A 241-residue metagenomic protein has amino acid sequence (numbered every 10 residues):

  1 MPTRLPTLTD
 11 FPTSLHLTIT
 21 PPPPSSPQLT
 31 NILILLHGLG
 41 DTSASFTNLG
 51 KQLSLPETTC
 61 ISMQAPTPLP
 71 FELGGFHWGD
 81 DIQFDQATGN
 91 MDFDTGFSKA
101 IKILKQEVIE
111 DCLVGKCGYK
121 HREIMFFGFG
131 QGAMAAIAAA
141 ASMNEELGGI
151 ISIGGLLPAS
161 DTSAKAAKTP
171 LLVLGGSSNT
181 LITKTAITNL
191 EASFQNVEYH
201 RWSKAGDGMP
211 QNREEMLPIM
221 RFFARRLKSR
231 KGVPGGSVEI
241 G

Functional and structural regions predicted by a protein language model:
P2-H121: Serine-hydrolase catalytic machinery in alpha/beta-hydrolase-like enzymes
H37-L39, I124-F129, G176: Conserved alpha/beta-hydrolase "nucleophile elbow" surrounding the catalytic nucleophile
A44, T180-A186: Conserved alpha/beta-hydrolase "acid-adjacent" motif
Q64-P68, L156, A205: Short beta-to-alpha linker loops that shape the active-site pocket of alpha/beta-hydrolase fold enzymes
R122-A167: Primarily recognizes the serine-hydrolase "nucleophile elbow" in alpha/beta-hydrolase and SGNH/GDSL folds
A159, G176-I182, D207-M209: Acidic catalytic loop of the alpha/beta-hydrolase fold
A167, L171-G175, N179: Short beta-strand/loop motif that positions the catalytic acidic residue of the alpha/beta-hydrolase fold
K184-G241: C-terminal catalytic histidine-bearing segment of alpha/beta-hydrolase fold enzymes
